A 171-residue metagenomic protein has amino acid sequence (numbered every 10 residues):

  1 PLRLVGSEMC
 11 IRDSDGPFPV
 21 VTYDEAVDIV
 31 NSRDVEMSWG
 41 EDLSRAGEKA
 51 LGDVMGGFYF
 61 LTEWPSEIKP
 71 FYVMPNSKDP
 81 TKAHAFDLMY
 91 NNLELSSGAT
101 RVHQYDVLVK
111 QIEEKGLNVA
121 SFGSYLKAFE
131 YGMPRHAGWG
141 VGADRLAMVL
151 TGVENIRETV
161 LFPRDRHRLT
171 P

Functional and structural regions predicted by a protein language model:
P1-G6, C10-I11: Single conserved hydrophobic/aromatic residue that forms the stacking wall/gate of nucleotide- or nucleobase-binding
G16-P171: A translation/RNA-centric and nucleic-acid-associated enzymatic feature enriched in Class II aminoacyl-tRNA synthetases
